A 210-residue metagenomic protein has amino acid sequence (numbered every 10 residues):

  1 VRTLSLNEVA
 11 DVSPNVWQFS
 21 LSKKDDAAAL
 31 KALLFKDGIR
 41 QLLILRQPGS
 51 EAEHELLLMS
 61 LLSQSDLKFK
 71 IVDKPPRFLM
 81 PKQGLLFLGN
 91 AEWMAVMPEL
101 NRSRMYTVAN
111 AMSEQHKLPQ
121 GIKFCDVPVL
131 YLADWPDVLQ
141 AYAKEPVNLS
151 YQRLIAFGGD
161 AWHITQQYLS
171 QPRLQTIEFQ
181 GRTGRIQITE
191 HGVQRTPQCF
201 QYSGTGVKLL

Functional and structural regions predicted by a protein language model:
V1-L210: Extracytosolic ligand-binding ectodomains
